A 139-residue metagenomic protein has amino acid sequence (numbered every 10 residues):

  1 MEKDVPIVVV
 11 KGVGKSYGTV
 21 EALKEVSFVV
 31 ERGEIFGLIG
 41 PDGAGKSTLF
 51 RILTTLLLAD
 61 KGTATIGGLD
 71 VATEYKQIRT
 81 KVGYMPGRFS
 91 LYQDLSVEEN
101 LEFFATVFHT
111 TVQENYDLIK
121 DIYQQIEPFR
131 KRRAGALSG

Functional and structural regions predicted by a protein language model:
M1-G14: ABC-family P-loop ATPase nucleotide-binding domain
V20-E21, K76: Short coil-to-beta microelement around the adenine-binding A-loop and adjacent beta1/P-loop entry of ABC ATPase
P41-G45: Walker A (P-loop) phosphate-binding loop of ABC-type ATPase nucleotide-binding domains
T54: Helix-to-loop junction immediately C-terminal to a conserved catalytic motif
G62-T73, I78: Conserved ABC transporter NBD signature motif
E102, T106, Q113-F129: Conserved ABC ATPase "signature" region
